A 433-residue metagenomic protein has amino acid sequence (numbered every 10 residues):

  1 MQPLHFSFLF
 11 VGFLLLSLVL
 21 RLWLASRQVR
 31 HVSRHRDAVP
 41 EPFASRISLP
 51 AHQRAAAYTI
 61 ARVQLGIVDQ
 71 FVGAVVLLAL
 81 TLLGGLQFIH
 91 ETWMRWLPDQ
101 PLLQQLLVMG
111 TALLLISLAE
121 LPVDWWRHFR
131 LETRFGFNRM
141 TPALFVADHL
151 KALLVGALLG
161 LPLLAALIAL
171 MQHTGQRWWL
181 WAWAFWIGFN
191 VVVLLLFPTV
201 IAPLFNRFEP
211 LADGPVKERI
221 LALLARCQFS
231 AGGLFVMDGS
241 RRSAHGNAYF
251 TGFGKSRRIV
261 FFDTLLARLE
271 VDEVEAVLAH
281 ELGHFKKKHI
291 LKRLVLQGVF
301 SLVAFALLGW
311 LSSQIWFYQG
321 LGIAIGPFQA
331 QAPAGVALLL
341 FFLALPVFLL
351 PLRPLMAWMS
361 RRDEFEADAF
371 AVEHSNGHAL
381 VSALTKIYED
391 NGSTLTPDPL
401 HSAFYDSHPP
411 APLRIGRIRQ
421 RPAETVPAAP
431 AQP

Functional and structural regions predicted by a protein language model:
P3-A330, L350-P433: Polar-ligand-bearing catalytic/cofactor-coordination segments of membrane-embedded or membrane-tethered inner-membrane
A330-L340: Loop-to-helix entry region at the N-terminal start of transmembrane alpha-helices in multi-pass membrane transporters
A344-L349: Alpha-helical transmembrane segments of multi-pass integral membrane proteins
